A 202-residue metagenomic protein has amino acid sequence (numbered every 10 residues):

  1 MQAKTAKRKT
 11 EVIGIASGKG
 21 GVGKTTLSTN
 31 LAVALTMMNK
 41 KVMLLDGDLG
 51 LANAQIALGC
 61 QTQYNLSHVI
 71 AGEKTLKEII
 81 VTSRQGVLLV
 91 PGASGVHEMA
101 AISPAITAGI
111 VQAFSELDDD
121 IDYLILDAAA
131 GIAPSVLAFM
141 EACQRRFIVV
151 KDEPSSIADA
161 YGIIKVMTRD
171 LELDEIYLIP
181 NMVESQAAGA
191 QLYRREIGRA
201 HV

Functional and structural regions predicted by a protein language model:
M1-V22, T26, V33-K40: Extreme N-terminal, non-catalytic leader segments that precede Walker-type/kinase nucleotide-binding cores
K7-T10, M38-K41, R84-G86, D120-I121 (+2 more regions): Short coil/turn connectors at secondary-structure junctions
G14, M43-L45, I148: Conserved beta-strand elements of the Class I
G20, G47-L49, Q85, A93-G95 (+3 more regions): Short, ordered loop/turn segments at secondary-structure junctions
G21-G23, E98-A101, Q186-A188: A generic structural signal for short coil/turn motifs at secondary-structure boundaries
S28, S103-I106, S156, A160: Short, conserved glycine- and acidic-residue-centered signature motifs in active-site or ligand-binding loops
L44-D119: P-loop/Walker-type NTP enzyme "switch/lid" segment
D119, Y123, A128-H201: Conserved catalytic-core segment of NTP-binding enzymes
